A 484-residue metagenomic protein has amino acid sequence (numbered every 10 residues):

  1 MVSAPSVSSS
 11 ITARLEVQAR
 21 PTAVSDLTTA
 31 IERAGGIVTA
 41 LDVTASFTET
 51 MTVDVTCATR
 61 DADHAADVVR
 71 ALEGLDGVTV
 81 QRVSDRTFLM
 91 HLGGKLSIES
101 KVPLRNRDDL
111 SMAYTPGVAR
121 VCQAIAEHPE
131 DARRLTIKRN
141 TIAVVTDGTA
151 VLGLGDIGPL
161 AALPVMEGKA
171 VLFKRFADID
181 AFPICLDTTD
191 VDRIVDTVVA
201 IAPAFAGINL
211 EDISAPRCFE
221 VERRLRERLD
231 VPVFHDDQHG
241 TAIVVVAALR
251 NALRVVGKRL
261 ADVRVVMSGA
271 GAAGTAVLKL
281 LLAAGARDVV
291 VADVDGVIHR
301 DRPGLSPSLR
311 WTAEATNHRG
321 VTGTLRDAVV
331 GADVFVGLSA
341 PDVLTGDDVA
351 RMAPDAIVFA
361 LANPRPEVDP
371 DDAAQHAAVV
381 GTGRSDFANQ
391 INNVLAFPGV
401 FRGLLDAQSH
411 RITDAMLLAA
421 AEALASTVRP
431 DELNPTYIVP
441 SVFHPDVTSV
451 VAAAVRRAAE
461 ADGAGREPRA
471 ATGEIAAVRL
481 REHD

Functional and structural regions predicted by a protein language model:
M1-L92: A conserved regulatory-domain signal marking ACT and ACT-like small-molecule sensing domains and adjacent regulatory
D76, A177, R228-L229, G285 (+2 more regions): Short, structured coil segments at secondary-structure junctions
V80-V263, A452, D462-A464: Glycine/serine-rich phosphate-binding loop and adjoining beta1-alpha1 elements at the start of nucleotide-handling
V145-D147, C185, N209-E211, S268 (+3 more regions): Short beta-strand segments
L152, P159-A177, L229, H235 (+2 more regions): Glycine-rich phosphate/diphosphate-binding loop of Rossmann-like nucleotide-binding domains
P232, D236-D237, V256, A360-A470: Adenosine-phosphate binding glycine-rich loop
R310-V379, R384-D386: Rossmann-like adenosine-cofactor binding region
